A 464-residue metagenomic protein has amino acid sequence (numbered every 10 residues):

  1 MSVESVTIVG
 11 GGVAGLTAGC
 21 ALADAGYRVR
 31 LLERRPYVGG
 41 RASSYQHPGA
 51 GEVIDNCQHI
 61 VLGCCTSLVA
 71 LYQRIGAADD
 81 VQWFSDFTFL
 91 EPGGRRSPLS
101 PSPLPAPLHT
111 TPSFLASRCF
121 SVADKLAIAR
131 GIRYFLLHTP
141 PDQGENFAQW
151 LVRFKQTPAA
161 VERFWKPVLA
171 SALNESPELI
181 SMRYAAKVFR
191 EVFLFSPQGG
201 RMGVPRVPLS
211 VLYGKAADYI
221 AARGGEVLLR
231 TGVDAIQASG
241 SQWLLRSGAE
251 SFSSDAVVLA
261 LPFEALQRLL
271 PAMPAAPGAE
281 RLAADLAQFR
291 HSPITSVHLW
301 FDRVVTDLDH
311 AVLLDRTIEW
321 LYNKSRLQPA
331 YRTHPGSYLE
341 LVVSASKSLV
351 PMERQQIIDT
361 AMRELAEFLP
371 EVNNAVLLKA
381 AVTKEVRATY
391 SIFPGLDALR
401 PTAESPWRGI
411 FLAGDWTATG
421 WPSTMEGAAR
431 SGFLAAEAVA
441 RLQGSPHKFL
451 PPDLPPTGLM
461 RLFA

Functional and structural regions predicted by a protein language model:
E4-L31: N-terminal Rossmann-like FAD-binding beta1-loop-alpha1 element of flavoenzymes
A14, Y37, E264: Conserved Rossmann-like nucleotide-cofactor binding loop
A23-P48: Glycine-rich FAD pyrophosphate-binding loop
A25, T231-V372, D453: Mid-domain catalytic core of redox enzymes that form a hydrophobic substrate pocket/lid adjacent to a catalytic redox
G40-G63, R130-L136: Glycine-rich active-site loop/strand segments that organize a redox cofactor
L68-R74, A78-A186, P197-G199: Mobile amphipathic helical/loop "lid" adjacent to a hydrophobic cofactor/ligand pocket
V188-W243, S247-G248, F252-D255, A260: Helical element adjacent to the flavin cofactor pocket in flavoenzyme catalytic cores
D309-A464: Conserved flavin/dinucleotide-binding core of flavoenzymes
